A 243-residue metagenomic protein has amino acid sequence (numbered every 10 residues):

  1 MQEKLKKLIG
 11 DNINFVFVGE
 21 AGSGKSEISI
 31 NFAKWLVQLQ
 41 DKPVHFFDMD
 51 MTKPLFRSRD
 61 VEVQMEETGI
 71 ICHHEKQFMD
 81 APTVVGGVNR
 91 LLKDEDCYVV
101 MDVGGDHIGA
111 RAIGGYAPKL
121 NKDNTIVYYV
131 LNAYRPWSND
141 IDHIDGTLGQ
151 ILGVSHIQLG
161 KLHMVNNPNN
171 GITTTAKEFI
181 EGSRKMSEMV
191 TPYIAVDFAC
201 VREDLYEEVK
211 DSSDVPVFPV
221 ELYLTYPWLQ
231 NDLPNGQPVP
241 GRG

Functional and structural regions predicted by a protein language model:
F17: Hydrophobic anchor at the beta1->P-loop junction of P-loop NTPases
A21: The conserved Walker
K25: Conserved lysine of the Walker
I28, F32: Hydrophobic positions on the alpha1 helix immediately C-terminal to the Walker A/P-loop
K34-P82: N-terminal phosphate/diphosphate-binding loop that engages ATP/GTP or pyrophosphate donors across diverse enzyme folds
H74-F78, D96-A112: Switch II (G3) loop of P-loop NTPases
I108-S213: Conserved catalytic-core segment of NTP-binding enzymes
Y193-G243: Long hydrophobic alpha-helical segments typical of transmembrane helices together with their membrane-interfacial
